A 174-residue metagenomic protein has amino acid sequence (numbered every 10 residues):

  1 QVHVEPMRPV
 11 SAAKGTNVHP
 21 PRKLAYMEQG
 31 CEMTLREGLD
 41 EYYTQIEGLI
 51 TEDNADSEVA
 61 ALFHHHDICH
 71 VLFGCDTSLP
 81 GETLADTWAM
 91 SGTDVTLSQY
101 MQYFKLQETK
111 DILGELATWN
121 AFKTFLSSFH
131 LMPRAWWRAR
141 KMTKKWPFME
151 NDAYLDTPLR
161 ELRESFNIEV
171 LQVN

Functional and structural regions predicted by a protein language model:
Q1-H3: Low-complexity, intrinsically disordered or signal/transmembrane-proximal segments
E5-Y154: Core of folded catalytic or high-affinity ligand/protein-binding domains in predominantly eukaryotic proteins
N151-N174: Acidic, carboxylate-rich catalytic segments that either coordinate divalent cations
